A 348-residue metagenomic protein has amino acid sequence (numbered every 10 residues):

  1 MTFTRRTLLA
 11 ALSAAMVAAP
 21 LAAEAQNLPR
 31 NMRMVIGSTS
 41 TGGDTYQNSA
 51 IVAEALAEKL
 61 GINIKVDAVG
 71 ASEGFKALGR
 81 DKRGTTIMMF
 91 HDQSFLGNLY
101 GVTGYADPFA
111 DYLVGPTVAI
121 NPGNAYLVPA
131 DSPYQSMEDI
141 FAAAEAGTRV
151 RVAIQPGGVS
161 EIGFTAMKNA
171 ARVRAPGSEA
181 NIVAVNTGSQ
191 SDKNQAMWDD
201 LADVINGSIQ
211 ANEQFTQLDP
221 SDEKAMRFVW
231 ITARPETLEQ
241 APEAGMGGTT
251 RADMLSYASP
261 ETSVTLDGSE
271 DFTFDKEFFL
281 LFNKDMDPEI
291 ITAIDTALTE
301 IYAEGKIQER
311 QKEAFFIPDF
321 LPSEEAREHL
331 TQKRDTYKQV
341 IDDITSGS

Functional and structural regions predicted by a protein language model:
R5-L9: N-terminal export leaders
A18-A22: N-terminal signal peptide c-region/cleavage motif recognized by signal peptidases
E24-P108, R174-N206, Q210, G305 (+2 more regions): N-terminal (or domain-start) structured segment
Q26-M32, P288-S348: An extracytoplasmic/periplasmic, membrane-proximal ligand-sensing/linker region
L28-N31, A55-K59, R80-T85, L99-D192 (+3 more regions): Hinge/capping helix and adjacent helix->loop/strand transition within the periplasmic-binding protein
T41-G42, D92-L96, P122, S132-P133 (+4 more regions): Solvent-exposed loop/turn segments at secondary-structure junctions within structured extracellular/periplasmic domains
I154-A252: Ligand-binding pocket segment of bilobal, Venus flytrap-like solute-binding proteins
T216-Y302: C-terminal lobe and pocket-closing loops of periplasmic/extracytoplasmic Venus-flytrap solute-binding proteins
